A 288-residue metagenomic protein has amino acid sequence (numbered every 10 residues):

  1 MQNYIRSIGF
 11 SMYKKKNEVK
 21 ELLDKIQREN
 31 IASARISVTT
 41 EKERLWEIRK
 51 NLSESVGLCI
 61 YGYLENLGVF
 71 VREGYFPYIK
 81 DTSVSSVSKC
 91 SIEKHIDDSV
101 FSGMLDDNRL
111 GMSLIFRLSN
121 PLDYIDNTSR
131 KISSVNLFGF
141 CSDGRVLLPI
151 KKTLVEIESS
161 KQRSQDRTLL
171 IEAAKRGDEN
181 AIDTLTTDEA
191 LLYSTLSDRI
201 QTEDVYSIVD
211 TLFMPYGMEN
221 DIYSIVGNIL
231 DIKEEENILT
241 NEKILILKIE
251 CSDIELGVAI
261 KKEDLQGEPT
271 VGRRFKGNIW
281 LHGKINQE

Functional and structural regions predicted by a protein language model:
M1-E43: N-terminal alpha-helical "arm" segments
T40-G217: Long, hydrophobic alpha/beta structural blocks
S113-R117, L256-K262: Short amphipathic beta-strand/extended segments with alternating polar/hydrophobic composition
M214, K233-E235, E263: Eukaryotic intrinsically disordered and solvent-exposed regulatory patches
Y216-N228, R273: Short coil-to-beta-strand transition motifs
L230-V258: OB-fold (S1/OB) nucleic-acid-binding surfaces
K262-G277: Short nucleic-acid-contacting surface segments enriched for D/E, G, S/T with interspersed K/R
W280-E288: Short, Lys/Arg- and Gly-enriched loop/turn segments at beta-strand edges
